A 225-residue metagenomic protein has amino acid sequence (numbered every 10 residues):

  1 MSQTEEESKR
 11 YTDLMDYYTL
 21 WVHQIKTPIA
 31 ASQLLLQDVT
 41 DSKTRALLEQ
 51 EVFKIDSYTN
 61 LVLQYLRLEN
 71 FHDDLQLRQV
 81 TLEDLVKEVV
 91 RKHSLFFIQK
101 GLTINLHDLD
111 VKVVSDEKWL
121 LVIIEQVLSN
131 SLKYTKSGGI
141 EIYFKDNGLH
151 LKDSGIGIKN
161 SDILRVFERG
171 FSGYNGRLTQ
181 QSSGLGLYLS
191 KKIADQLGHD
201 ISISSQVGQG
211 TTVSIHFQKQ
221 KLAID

Functional and structural regions predicted by a protein language model:
S131-L132: Short helix-loop "hinge" at the ATP-lid/N-box region of the Bergerat-fold HATPase_c
S137-G148: Short beta-strand/loop element within the Bergerat-fold HATPase_c
D153: Acidic ATP/Mg2+-coordinating residue in the GHKL
I158-F171: Short conserved segment of the HATPase_c
G186, S190: Short alpha-helical Gxxx[C/S/T] motif in the catalytic ATP-binding
Q209-V213: Glycine-rich GHKL/ HATPase_c ATP-binding element in histidine kinases
